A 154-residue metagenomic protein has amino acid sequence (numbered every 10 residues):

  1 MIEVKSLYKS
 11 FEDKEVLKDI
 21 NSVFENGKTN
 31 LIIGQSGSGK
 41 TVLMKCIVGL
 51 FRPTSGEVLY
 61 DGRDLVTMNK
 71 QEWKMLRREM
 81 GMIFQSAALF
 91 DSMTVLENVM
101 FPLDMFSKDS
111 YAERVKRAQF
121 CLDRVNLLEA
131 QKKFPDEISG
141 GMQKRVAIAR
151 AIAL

Functional and structural regions predicted by a protein language model:
V48: Helix-to-loop junction immediately C-terminal to a conserved catalytic motif
G56-D64: Conserved ABC transporter NBD signature motif
R63-D64, S107, Y111-E129: Conserved ABC ATPase "signature" region
L65-G81, M105, Y111-A112: ABC ATPase NBD coupling module
M93-F101: Short coil-to-helix segment of the ABC ATPase nucleotide-binding domain corresponding to the Q-loop/switch region
F134-I138, M142-Q143: Conserved ABC ATPase signature
